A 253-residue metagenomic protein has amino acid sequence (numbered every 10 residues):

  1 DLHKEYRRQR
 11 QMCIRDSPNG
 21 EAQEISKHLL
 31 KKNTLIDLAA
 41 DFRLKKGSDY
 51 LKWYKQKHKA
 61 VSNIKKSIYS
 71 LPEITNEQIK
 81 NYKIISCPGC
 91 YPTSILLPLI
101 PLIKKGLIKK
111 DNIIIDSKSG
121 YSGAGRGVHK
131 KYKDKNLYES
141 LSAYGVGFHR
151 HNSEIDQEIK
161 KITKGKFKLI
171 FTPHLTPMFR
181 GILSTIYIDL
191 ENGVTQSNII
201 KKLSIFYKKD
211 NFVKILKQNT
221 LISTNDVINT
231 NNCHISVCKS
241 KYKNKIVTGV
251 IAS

Functional and structural regions predicted by a protein language model:
D1-R10, I14: Single conserved hydrophobic/aromatic residue that forms the stacking wall/gate of nucleotide- or nucleobase-binding
R15-N19: N-terminal glycine-rich "phosphate-gripper" loop used for MgATP/nucleotide binding and carboxylate activation
E21-D37: Rossmann-fold NAD(P) dinucleotide-binding segment
A39-I79: Rossmann-fold NAD(P)-binding glycine/threonine-rich loop
Y82, S86-G89: Short beta-strand->loop
T93-N219, Y242-G249: Active-site-lining helix/loop region of Rossmann-like oxidoreductase modules
T220-V247: FAD-binding beta-loop-beta segment adjacent to the flavin cofactor pocket
